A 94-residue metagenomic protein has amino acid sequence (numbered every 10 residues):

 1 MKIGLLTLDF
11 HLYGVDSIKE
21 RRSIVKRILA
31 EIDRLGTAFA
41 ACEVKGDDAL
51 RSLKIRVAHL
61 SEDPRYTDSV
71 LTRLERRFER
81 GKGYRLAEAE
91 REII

Functional and structural regions predicted by a protein language model:
I3, A40-E62: Short, charge-patterned binding micro-sites
I3-G14, I18: Short glycine-/aliphatic-rich beta-strand segments at the starts of folded cytosolic domains
L6-F10, I55-V57, A89-R91: A structural signal for short, well-ordered beta-strand segments
R21: C-terminal binding/interaction regions
I24-I28, V70: Hydrophobic alpha-helical membrane-association signature
R27-G36, E75-G83: A common structural junction motif
H59-I94: C-terminal structural segments of small proteins and small subunits
